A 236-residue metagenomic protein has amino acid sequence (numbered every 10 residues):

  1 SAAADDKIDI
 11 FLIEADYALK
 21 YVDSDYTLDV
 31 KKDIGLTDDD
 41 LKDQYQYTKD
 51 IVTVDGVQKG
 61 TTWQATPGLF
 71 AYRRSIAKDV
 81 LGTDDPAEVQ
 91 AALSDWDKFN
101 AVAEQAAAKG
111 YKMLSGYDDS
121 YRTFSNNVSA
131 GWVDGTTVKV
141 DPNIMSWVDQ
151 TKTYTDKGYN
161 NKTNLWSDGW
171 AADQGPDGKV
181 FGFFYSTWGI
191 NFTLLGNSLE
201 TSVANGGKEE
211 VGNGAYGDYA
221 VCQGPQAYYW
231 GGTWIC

Functional and structural regions predicted by a protein language model:
S1-A2, I10, A15, G224-C236: Short, intrinsically disordered, charge-balanced linker/junction segments flanking boundaries in proteins
S1-Q44, V80, Q174, F181-G182 (+3 more regions): Extracytoplasmic "Venus flytrap"/periplasmic binding protein-like
A3-D6, V22-D23, V52-D55, T62-Q64 (+4 more regions): Extracellular/periplasmic catalytic domains that process cell-envelope and extracellular macromolecules
I13-Y17, T66, Y117-S120, F184-N191: Beta->alpha turn/N-cap motifs
K31-K42, D50-Y121, G131-L165: Helix-loop-helix "hinge/cap" segment bordering the ligand-binding cleft or interdomain interface
P67-F70, D218-Y219, T233-C236: Small-molecule pocket liners
G116, V128-D218, C222-A227: Extracytoplasmic ligand-binding clamshell segments of periplasmic binding protein
F124-S125: Terminal low-complexity/disordered tails
